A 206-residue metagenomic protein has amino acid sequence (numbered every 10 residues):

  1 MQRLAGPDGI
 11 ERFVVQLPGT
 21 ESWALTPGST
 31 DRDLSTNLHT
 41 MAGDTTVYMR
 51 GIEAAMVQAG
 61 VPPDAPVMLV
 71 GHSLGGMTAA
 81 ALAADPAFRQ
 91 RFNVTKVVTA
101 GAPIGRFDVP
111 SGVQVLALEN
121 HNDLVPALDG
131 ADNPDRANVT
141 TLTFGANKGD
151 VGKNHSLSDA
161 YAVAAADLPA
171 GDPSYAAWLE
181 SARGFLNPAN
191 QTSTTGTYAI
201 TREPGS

Functional and structural regions predicted by a protein language model:
M1-L4, A55-Q58, A84, P103-R106: Generic recognition of flexible, low-complexity loop/linker segments
M1-V14: Flexible, membrane-associating and regulatory peripheral segments of lipid-active enzymes
D8, L17-R50, V61, R89-K96 (+1 more regions): Lipolytic serine-hydrolase domain surface
I52-D64: Conserved acidic catalytic loop of the alpha/beta-hydrolase fold
V70-A80: Gly/Ala-rich beta-loop-alpha elbow adjacent to hydrolase catalytic centers
A80-A81, D150: C-terminal catalytic or substrate-handling cores of phosphate/nucleotide- and metal-cofactor-dependent proteins acting
L82-Q90: Active-site catalytic pocket residues across diverse enzymes, especially alpha/beta-hydrolases
